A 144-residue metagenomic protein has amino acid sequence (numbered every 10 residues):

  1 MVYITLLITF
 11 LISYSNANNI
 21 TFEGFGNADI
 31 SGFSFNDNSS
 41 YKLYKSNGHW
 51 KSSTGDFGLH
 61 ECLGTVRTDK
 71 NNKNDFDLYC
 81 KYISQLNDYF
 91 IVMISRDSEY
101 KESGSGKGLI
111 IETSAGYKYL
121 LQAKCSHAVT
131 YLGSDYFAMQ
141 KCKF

Functional and structural regions predicted by a protein language model:
M1-N18: Classical Sec-dependent N-terminal signal peptides that target proteins to the secretory pathway
A17-F144: Beta-strand-enriched cores of mature, soluble protein domains
